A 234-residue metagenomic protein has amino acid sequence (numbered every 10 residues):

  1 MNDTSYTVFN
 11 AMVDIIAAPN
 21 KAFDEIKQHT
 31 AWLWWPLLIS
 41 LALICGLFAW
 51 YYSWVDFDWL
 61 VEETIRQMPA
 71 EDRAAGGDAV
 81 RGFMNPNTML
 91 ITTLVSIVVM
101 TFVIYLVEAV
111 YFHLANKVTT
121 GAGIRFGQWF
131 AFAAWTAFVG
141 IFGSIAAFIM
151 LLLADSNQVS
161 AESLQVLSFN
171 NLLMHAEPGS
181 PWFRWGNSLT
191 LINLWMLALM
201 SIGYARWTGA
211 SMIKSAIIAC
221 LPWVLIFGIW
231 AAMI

Functional and structural regions predicted by a protein language model:
M1, N87-V95, G179-W185: Select transmembrane alpha-helical segments in multipass membrane proteins
N2-V13: Membrane-proximal soluble regions of multi-pass membrane proteins
V8, I16, K21-F142, F148: Selected alpha-helical membrane-embedding segments in polytopic membrane proteins
G127-I234: Hydrophobic alpha-helical transmembrane segments and adjacent short intramembrane/lumenal linkers of inner/organellar
